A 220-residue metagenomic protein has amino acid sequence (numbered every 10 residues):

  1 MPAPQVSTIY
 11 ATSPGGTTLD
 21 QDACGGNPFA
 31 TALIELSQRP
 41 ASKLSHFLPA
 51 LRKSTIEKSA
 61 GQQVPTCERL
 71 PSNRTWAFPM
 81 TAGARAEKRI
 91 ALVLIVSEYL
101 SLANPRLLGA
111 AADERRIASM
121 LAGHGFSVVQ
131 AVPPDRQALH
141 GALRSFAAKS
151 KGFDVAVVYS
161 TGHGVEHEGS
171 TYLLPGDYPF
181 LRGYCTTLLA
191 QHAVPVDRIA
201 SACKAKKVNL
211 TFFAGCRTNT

Functional and structural regions predicted by a protein language model:
M1-T220: Cysteine endopeptidase catalytic domains of the caspase/legumain-like
